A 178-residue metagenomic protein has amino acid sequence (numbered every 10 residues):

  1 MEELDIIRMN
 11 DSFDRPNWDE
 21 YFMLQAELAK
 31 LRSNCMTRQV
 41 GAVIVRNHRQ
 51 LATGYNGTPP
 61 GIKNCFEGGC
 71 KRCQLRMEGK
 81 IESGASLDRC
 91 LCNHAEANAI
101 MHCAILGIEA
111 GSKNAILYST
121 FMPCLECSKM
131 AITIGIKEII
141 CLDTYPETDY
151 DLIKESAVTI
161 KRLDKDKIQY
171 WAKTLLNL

Functional and structural regions predicted by a protein language model:
M1-L178: Zinc-dependent deaminase catalytic domain
